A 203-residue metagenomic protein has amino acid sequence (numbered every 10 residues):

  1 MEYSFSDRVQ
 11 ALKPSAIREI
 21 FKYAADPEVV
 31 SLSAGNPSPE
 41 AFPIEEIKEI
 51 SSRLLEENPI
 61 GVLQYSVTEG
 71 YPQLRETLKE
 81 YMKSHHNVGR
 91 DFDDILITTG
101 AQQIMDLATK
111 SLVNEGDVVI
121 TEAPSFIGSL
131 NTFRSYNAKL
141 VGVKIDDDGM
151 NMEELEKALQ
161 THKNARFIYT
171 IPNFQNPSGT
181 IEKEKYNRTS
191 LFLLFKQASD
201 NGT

Functional and structural regions predicted by a protein language model:
Q10-G100, L107: N-terminal small-domain helix-loop-helix segment of the aminotransferase-like
P27, Y136, K196-Q197: Helix C-cap/helix->beta junction micro-motif
N36-P39, D146, F174-P177: Short histidine/acidic/glycine/proline-rich micro-motifs that form metal- and phosphate-coordinating active-site loops
S111-I127, F133: Conserved PLP-anchoring active-site segment centered on the Schiff-base-forming lysine
T121, G142, N201-T203: Hydrophobic residues in well-ordered beta-strands that form the structural core
K139-D146: Short beta-strand->loop structural element characteristic of the AMP-binding/adenylate-forming
M150-T203: Active-site phosphate-binding strand-loop segment of PLP-dependent enzymes
